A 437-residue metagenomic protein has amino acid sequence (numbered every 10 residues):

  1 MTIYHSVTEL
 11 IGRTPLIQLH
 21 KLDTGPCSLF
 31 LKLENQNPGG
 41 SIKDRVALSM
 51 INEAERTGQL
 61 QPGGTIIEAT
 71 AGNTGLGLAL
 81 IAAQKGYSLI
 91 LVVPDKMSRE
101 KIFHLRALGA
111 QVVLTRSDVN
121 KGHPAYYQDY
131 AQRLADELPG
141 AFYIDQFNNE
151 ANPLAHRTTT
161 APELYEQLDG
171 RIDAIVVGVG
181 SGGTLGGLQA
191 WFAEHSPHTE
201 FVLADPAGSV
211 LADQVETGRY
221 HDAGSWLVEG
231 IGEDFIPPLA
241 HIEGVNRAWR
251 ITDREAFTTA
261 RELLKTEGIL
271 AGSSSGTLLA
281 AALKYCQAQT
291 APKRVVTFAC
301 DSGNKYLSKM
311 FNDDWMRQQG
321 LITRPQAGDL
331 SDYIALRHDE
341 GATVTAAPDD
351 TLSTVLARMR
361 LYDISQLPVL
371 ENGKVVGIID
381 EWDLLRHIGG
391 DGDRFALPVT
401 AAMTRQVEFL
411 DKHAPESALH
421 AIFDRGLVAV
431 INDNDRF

Functional and structural regions predicted by a protein language model:
M1-Y333: PLP-dependent amino-acid enzyme catalytic core
M50, D332-I334, D339, M359 (+3 more regions): Methionine-biased hydrophobic packing positions in alpha-helices, especially within tandem helical repeat solenoids
A174, R247, Q366, A401 (+1 more regions): Residues at the N-termini of beta-strands
G244, A327-T343, D350, F395-V407: Bateman (tandem CBS) regulatory domains
V344-D363, L370-E371, I388, E408-L427 (+1 more regions): The conserved cystathionine-beta-synthase
L370, V376-L384, F437: Short hydrophobic beta-strand motif reused across regulatory alpha/beta modules
E381-T400: A short, polar/charged loop-to-alpha-helix boundary motif
